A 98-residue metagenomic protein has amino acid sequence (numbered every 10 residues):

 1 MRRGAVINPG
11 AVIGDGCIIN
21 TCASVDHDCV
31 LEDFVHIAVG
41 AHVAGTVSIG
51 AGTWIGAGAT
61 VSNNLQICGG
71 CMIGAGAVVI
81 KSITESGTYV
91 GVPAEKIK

Functional and structural regions predicted by a protein language model:
M1-I97: Structural signal for interior beta-strand "rungs" in well-ordered beta-sheet cores of soluble enzyme domains
